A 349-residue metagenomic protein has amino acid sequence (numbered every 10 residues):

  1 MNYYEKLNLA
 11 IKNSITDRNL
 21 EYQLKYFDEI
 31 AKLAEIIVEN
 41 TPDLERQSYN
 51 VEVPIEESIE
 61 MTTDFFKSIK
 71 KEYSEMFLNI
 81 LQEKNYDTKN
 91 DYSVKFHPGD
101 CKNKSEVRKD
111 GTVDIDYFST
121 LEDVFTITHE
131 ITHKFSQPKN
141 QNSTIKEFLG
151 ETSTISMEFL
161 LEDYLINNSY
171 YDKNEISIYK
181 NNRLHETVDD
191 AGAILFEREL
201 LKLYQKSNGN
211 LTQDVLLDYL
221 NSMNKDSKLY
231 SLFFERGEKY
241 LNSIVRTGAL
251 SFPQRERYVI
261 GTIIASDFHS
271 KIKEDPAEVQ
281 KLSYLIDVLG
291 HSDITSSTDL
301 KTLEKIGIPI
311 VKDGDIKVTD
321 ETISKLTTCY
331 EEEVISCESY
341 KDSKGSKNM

Functional and structural regions predicted by a protein language model:
M1-T112, L326-V334, E338-S343: Contiguous, non-catalytic segments that form substrate-binding/exosite surfaces or channel walls
N2-L20, E35-D43, V215-N348: C-terminal, non-catalytic "cap/extension" segments appended to globular domains
R108-T128: Short pre-active-site segment immediately N-terminal to the catalytic Zn-binding motif
I127, I131-F135, L149, S153 (+1 more regions): Active-site His/Glu-centered metal-binding helix of metallohydrolases
I131, S156-D163, N167, R198 (+2 more regions): Short glycine/serine- and small hydrophobic-enriched flexible loop segments
T132-T144, L160: Catalytic Zn2+-binding segment of zinc metalloproteases
T144-E186, G261, D293-I294: Post-HExxH zinc-binding segment in Zn-dependent metallohydrolases
I166-A249: Long, amphipathic alpha-helical stalk/connector segments used for oligomerization, subunit docking, or mechanical
